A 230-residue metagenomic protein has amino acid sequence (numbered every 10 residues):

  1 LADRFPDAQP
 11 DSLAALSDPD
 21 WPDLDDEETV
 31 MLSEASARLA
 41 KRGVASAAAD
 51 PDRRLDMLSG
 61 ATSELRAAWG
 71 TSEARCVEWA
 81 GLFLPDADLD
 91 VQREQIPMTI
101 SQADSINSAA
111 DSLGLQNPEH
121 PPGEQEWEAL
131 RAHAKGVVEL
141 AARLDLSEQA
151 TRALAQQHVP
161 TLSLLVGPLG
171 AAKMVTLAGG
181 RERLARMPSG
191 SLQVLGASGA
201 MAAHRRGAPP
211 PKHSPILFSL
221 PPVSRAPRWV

Functional and structural regions predicted by a protein language model:
L1-A134, R228-V230: Structure-specific DNA junction-binding interface
A49-R54, L146-Q149, P215-L217: Short amphipathic alpha-helical segments, especially helix-boundary/capping motifs
W69-S72, F83-A87, S147, H158-L162 (+2 more regions): Short secondary-structure junctions and interdomain/linker hinges
R75, W79, R143, S147-A150 (+3 more regions): Generic, well-ordered alpha-helical scaffold segments in large soluble proteins
L115-L165, L169: Helix-hairpin-helix/helix-loop-helix acidic hairpins
R152-L192: Basic (Lys/Arg-enriched) interaction patch that binds polyanionic ligands
T176-V230: Phosphate-backbone recognition surface of nucleic-acid-processing proteins
